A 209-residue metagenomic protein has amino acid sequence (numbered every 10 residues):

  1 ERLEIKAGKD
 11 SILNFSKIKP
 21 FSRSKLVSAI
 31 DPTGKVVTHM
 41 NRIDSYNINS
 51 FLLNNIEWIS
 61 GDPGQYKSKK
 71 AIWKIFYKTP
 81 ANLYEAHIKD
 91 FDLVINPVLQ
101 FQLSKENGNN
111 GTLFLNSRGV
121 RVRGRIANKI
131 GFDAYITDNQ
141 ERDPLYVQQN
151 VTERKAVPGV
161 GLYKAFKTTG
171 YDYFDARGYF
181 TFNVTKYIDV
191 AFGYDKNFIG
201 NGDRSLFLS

Functional and structural regions predicted by a protein language model:
E1-I5: Mature N-terminal segment immediately following signal peptide/propeptide cleavage in secreted/periplasmic
K6-S209: Outer-membrane beta-barrel channel domains
